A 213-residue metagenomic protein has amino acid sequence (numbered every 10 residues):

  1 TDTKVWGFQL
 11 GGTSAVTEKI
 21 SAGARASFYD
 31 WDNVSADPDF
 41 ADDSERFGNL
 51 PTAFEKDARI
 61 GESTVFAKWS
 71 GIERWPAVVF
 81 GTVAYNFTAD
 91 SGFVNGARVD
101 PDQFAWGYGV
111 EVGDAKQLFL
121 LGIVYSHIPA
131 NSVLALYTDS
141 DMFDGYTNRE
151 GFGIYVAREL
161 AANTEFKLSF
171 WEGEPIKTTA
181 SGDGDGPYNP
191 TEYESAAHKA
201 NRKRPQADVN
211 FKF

Functional and structural regions predicted by a protein language model:
T1-G7: Internal, well-ordered domain-core segments that constitute the primary functional module of diverse proteins
T13-A15: Basic phosphate/pyrophosphate-binding loop/patch that engages nucleotide-derived ligands
E18-G23, F28, P38-F213: Outer-membrane beta-barrel pore domains
W31: Short, solvent-exposed loop/turn segments at secondary-structure junctions
V34: Active-site-proximal acidic segments at structured loop/helix or strand boundaries that coordinate catalytic metals
